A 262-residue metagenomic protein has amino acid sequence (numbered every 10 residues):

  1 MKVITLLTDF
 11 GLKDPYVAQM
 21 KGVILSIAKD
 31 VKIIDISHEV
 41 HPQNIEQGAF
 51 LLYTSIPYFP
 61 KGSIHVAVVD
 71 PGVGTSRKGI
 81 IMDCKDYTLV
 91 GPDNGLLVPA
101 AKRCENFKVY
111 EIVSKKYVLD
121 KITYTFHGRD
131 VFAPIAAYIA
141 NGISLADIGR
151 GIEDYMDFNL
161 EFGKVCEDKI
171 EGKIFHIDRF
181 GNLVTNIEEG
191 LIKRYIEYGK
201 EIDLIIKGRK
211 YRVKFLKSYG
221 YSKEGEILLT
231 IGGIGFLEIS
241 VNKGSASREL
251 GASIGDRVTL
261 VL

Functional and structural regions predicted by a protein language model:
M1-S76: N-terminal glycine-/serine-/threonine-rich phosphate-binding loop
L6, I33-I36, A67, L89-P92 (+3 more regions): General beta-strand structural signal in soluble alpha/beta enzymes
F10-D14, G72-G74, I177-N182, G244-A246: Short acidic, Gly/Ser-rich segments with clustered Asp/Glu that frequently serve as metal-coordination loops in enzyme
P15, Q19, A28, Q43 (+6 more regions): Conserved active-site and cofactor/substrate-binding residues in soluble primary-metabolism enzymes
I27, Q47, P60-G62, A67-V68 (+1 more regions): Active-site histidine-anchored catalytic micro-motif
L119-I187, L191, I196: Anionic-ligand-binding alpha/beta catalytic cores of soluble enzymes and soluble regulatory domains that recognize
N186-G251: A conserved acidic, glycine/proline-rich C-terminal tail/linker
